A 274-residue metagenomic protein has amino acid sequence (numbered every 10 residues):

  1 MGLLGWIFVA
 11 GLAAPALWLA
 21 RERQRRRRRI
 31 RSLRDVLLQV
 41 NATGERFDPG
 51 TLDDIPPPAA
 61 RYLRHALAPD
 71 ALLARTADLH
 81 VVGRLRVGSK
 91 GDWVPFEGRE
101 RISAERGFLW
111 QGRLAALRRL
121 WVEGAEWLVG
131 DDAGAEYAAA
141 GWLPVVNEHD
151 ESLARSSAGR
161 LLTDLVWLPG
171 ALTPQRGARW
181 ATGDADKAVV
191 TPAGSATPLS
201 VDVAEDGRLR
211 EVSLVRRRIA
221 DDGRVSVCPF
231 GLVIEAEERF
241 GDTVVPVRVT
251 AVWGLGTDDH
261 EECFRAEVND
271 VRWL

Functional and structural regions predicted by a protein language model:
M1-V40: N-terminal membrane-anchoring alpha-helices
R29-D78: N-terminal leader/targeting segments and the immediate start of mature chains
A60-W142: N-terminal mature ectodomain segment of secretory-pathway/periplasmic proteins
A74-H80, S103-Q111, T182-V190, R210-E211 (+1 more regions): Short, hydrophobic/aromatic-rich segments at coil-to-beta transitions
E97-E100, W127-V129, G134-E136, T173-Q175 (+3 more regions): Buried hydrophobic residues that stabilize the cores of well-folded domains
L114-R119, A138-V145, V215-I219, A251-G256: Short, solvent-exposed aromatic-acidic interface loops
E136-G194, R224: Flexible, processing/modification-adjacent segments and terminal tails in exported/periplasmic/extracellular proteins
K187-L274: Gly/Pro-enriched, hydrophobic low-complexity segments that function as extracytoplasmic propeptides/linkers
